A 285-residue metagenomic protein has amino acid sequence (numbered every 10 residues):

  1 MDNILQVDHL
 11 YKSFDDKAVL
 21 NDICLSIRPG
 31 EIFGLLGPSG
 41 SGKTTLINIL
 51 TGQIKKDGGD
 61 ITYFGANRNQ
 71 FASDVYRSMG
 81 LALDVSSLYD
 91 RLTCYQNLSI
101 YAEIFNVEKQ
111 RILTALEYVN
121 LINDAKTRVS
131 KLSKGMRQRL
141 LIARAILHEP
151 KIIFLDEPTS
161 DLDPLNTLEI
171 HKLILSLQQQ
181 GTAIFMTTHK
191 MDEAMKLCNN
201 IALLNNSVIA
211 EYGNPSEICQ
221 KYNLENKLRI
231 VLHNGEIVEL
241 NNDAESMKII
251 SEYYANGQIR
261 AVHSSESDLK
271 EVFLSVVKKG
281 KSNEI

Functional and structural regions predicted by a protein language model:
T51: Helix-to-loop junction immediately C-terminal to a conserved catalytic motif
G59-Q70, D74-V75: Conserved ABC transporter NBD signature motif
S99, E103, K109-D124: Conserved ABC ATPase "signature" region
I153-E157: Catalytic Walker B motif of ABC-type/P-loop ATPase nucleotide-binding domains
Y212-G213: ABC ATPase "signature
E217-I285: Short, charged/small-residue-rich alpha-helical element at the C-terminal edge of ABC transporter nucleotide-binding
